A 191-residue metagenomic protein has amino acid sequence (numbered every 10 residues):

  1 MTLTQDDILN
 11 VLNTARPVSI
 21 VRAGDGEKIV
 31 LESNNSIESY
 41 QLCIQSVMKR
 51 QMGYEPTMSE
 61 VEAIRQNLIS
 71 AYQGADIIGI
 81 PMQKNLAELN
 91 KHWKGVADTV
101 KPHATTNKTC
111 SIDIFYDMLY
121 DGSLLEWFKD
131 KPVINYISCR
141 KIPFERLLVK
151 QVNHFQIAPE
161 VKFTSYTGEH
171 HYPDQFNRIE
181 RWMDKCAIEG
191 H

Functional and structural regions predicted by a protein language model:
M1-H154: Electropositive, gly/pro-rich neighborhoods at or near active sites that engage anionic ligands
K141-P143, E160-F163: Short, catalytically relevant binding-site loops at active-site mouths
Q151, Q156, K162-H191: Accessory, usually C-terminal, subdomains that scaffold auxiliary metal cofactors
